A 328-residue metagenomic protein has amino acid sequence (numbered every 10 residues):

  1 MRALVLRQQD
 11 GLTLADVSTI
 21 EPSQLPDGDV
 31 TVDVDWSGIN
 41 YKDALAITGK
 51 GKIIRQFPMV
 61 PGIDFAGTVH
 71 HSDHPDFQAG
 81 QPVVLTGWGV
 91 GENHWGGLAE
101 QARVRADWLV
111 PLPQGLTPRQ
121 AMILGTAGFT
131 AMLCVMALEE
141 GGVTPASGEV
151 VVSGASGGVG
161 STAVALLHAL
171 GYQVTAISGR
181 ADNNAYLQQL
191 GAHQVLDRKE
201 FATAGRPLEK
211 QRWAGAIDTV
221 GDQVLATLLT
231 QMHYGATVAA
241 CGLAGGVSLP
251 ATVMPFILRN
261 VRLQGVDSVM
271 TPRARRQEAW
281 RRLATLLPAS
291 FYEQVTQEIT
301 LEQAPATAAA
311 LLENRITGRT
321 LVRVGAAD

Functional and structural regions predicted by a protein language model:
S23-I39, K50-V90: Glycine-rich beta-strand-centered segment in the early N-terminal region that forms part of a ligand/cofactor-binding
D64, Q81-P82, Q101, E149 (+2 more regions): Residue-level marker of beta-strand positions
T86-V151: NAD(P)H dinucleotide-binding glycine-rich loop of Rossmann-like/cofactor-binding domains, especially the beta1-alpha1
L98, G179-Y186, V247-V253: Short, glycine/polar-rich helix-capping loops at beta-to-alpha or helix-loop-helix junctions that flank or form
G128-F129, G154-S161, G221: Glycine-rich NAD(P) Rossmann-fold beta1-alpha1 loop
H168-V224, R281: Adenosine-nucleotide cofactor-binding segment
Q223-A289, V324-D328: Glycine-rich phosphate-binding loop and adjacent beta-alpha segment of Rossmann(oid) nucleotide-cofactor-binding
A274-D328: C-terminal hydrophobic helical "lid"/dimerization subdomain of Rossmann-like NAD(P)H-dependent oxidoreductases
